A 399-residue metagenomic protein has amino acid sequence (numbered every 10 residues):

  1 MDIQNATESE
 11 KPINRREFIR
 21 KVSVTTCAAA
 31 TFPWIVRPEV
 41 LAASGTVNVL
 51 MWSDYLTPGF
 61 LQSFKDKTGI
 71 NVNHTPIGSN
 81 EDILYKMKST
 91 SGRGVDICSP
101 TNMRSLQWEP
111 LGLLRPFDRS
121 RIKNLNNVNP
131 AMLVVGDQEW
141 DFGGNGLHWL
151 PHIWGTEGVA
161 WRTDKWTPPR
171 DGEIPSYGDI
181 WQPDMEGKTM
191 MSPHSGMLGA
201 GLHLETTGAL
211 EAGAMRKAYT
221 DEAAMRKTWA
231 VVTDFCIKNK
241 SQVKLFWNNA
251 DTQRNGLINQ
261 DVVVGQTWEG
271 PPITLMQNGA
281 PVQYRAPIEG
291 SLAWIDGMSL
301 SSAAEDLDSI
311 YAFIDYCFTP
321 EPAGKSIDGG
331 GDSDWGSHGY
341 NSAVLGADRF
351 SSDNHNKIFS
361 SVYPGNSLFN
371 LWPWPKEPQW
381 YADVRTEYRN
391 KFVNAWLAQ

Functional and structural regions predicted by a protein language model:
M1-E17, P38-V40: N-terminal secretory signal peptides
N14-F32: N-terminal export leaders
V36, V40-L41, S301-W372: Mature extracytoplasmic/periplasmic domains
A43-W108: Early extracytoplasmic/lumenal segment of secretory-pathway proteins
V95-S99, F246, V263-W268: Paired acidic/hydrophobic, glycine-rich loop segments that form the ligand-binding mouth/hinge of periplasmic-binding
E109-K244, N248-T252: Extracytoplasmic ligand-binding site segments that recognize negatively charged/polar headgroups
T267, P271, M276-D332, Q399: Extracytoplasmic/periplasmic substrate-recognition and gating elements
P364-Q399: Conserved C-terminal helix/tail region of periplasmic/extracytoplasmic solute-binding proteins
